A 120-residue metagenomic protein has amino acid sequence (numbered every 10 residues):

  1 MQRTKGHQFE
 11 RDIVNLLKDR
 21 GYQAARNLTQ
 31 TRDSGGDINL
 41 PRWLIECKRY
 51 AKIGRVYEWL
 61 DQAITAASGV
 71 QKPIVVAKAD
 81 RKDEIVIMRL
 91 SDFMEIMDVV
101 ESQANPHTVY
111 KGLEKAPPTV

Functional and structural regions predicted by a protein language model:
M1-V120: Catalytic phosphate/metal-binding cores of nucleic-acid and nucleotide-processing enzymes, i.e., regions that mediate
